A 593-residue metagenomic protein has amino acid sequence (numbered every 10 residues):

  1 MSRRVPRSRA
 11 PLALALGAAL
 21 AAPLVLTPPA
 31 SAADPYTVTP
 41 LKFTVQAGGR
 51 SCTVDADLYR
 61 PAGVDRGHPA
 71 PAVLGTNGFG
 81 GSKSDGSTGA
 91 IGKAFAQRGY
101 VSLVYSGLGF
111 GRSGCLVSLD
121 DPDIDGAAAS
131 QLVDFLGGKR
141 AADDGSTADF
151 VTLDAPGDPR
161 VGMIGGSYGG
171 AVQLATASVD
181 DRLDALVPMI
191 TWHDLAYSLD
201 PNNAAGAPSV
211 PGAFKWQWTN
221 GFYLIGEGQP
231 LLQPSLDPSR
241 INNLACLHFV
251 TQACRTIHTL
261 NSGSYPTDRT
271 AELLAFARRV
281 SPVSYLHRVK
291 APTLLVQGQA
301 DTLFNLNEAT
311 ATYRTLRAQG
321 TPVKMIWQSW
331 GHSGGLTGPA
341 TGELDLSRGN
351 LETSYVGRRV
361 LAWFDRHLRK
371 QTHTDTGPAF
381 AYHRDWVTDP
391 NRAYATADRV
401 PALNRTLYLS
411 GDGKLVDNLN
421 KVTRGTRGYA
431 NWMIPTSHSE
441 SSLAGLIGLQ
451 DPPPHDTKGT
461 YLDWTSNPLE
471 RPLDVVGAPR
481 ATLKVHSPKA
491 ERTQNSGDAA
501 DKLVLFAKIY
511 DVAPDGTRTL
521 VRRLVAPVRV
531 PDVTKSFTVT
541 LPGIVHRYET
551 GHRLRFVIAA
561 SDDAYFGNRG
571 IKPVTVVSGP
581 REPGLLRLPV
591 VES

Functional and structural regions predicted by a protein language model:
M1-A32: Secretory targeting and sorting signals
A33-H68, L469: N-terminal cap/lid segment of alpha/beta-hydrolase-fold proteins
D65-L153, D158-P159, G338-S347, K502-V504 (+1 more regions): Cap/lid segment of the alpha/beta-hydrolase catalytic domain
Q97, G126, F135-G138, A142-D149 (+5 more regions): Accessory cap/linker subdomain of secreted extracellular hydrolases
V289, L295-Q297, D301: Short beta-strand/loop motif that positions the catalytic acidic residue of the alpha/beta-hydrolase fold
T302-A309: Conserved alpha/beta-hydrolase "acid-adjacent" motif
L316-P339: Catalytic histidine neighborhood in serine/cysteine hydrolases with alpha/beta-hydrolase-type architecture
G342-S593: C-terminal, loop-rich substrate-recognition/catalytic regions characterized by aromatic stacking residues
